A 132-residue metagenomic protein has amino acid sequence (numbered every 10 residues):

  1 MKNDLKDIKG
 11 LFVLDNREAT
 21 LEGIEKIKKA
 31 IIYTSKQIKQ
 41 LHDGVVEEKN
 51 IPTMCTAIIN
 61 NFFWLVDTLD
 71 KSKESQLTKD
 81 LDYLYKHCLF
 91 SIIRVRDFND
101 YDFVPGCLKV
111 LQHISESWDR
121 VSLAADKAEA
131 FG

Functional and structural regions predicted by a protein language model:
M1-L69, Q76-G132: N-terminal intrinsically disordered, cationic/polar leader segments that include organellar targeting peptides
